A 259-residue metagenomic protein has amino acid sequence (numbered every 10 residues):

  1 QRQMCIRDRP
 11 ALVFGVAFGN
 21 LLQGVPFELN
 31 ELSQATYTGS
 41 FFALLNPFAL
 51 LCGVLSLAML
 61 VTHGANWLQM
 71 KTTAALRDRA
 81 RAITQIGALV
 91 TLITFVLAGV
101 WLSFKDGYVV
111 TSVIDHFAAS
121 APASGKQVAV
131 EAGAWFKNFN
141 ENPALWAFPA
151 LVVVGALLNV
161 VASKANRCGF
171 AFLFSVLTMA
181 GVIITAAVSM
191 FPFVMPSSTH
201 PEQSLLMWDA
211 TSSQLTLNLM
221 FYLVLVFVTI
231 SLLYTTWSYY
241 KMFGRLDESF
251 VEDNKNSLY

Functional and structural regions predicted by a protein language model:
R2-I6: Short, small-residue-biased leader/transition segments that mark boundaries at the very start of proteins
R7-A17, A88-Y108, L173-S189: Hydrophobic alpha-helical membrane-insertion segments
F18-Q34, W101-A119, F191-H200: Membrane-helix interface motif
F18-S33, V54-L76, L158-N159, Y234-D247: Juxtamembrane interface elements at the cytosolic ends of transmembrane helices in multi-pass membrane proteins
S40-T91: Loop-centered beta-sheet repeat module
A82-L89, F136-W146, W208-V226: Membrane-interface transmembrane-helix boundary segments in multi-pass integral membrane proteins
D106-E141: Membrane-interface interhelical connector segments
G125-V130, S197-L217: Short, membrane-exposed interhelical loops at transmembrane-helix boundaries
